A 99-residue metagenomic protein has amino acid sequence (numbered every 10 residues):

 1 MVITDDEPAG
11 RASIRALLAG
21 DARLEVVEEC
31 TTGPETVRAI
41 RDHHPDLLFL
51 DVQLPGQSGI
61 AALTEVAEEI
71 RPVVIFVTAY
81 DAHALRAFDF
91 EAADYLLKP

Functional and structural regions predicted by a protein language model:
M1-A9, I14, L18: Conserved acidic segment of CheY-like receiver
V2, E25-E28, D94: Structural signal for short hydrophobic segments within the conserved structured cores of catalytic domains across
T4-D5, C30, L48: Conserved sequence signature across two-component system core domains
P8, T31-E35: Acidic phosphotransfer microenvironment of two-component signaling modules
A19-R23, E69-I70: Short helix-capping segments at alpha-helix termini
R23-T31, A39: Short hydrophobic/Thr-rich beta-strand motif most characteristic of the beta2 strand and flanking loop of CheY-like
R38-P99: CheY-like receiver
